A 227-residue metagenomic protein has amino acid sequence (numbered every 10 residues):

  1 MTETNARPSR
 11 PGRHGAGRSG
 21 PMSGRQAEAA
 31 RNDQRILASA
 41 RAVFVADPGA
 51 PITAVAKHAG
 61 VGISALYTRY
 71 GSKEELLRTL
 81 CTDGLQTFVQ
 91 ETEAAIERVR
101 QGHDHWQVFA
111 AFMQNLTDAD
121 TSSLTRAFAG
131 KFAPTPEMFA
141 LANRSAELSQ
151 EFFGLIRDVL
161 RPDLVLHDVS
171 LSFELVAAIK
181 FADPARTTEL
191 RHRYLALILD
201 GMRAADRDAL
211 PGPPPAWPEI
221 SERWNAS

Functional and structural regions predicted by a protein language model:
M1-D47, I52-H58, E75: Basic, helix-initiating cap at the start of DNA-binding domains
T2-G17, E147-L155, P162, A182-S227: C-terminal peripheral helix-coil segments that are non-catalytic and often amphipathic
R35, A54, E75, Q107-N115 (+3 more regions): Amphipathic alpha-helical interaction segments
G60-Y70: Short hydrophobic/aromatic patch on the recognition helix
T79, Q86, Q90-S122, A133-E137 (+1 more regions): Hydrophobic alpha-helical connector segments
Q86-V89, A111, A133-F181, E189-R193: Amphipathic alpha-helical packing segments from all-alpha helical-bundle domains
R126-T135, P213-A216: Short linear capping/connector segments at secondary-structure termini
